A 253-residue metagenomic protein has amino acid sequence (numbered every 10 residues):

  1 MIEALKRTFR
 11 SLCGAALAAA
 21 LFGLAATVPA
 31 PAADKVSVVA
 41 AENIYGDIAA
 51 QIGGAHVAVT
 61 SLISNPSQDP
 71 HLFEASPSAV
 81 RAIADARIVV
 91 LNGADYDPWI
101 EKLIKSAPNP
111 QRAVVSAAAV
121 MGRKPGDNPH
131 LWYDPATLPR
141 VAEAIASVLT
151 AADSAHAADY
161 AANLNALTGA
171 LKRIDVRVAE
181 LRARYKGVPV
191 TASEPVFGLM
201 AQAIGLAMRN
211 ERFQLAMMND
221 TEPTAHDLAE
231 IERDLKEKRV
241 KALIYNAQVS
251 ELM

Functional and structural regions predicted by a protein language model:
M1-F9: N-terminal secretory signal peptides that target proteins for export/translocation
I2, P31-M253: Extracytoplasmic metal-acquisition and chelation regions
S11-G14, D134: Polar helix-capping/helix-linker motif
C13-A26: Bacterial N-terminal signal peptides
